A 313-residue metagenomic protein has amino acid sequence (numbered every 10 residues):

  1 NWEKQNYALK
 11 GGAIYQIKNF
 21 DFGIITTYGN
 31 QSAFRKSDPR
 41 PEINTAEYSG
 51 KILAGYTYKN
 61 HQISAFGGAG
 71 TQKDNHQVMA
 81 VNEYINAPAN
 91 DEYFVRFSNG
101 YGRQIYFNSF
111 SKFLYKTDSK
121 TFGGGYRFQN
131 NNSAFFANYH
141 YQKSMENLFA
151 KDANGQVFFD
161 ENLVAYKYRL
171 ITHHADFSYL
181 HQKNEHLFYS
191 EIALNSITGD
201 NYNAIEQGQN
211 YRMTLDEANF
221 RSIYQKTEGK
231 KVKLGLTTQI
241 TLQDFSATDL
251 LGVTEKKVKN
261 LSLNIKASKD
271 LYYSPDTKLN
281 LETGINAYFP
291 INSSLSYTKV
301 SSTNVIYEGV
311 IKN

Functional and structural regions predicted by a protein language model:
N1, A69-K116, S144-K167: Short, flexible helix-coil linker/hinge segments at the edges of structured domains or between repeats
N1-G23, N44-D74, I85, N130-N132: Membrane-proximal, glycine/serine-rich, low-complexity loop/turn segments characteristic of large bacterial
E3-Y7, I105-R127, N131: Alpha-helix-centered segments that form part of catalytic cores
I24-T27, N44, Y48-G50, T57 (+1 more regions): N-terminal "mature head" segments of proteins
T26-Q31, E42-A46, G67-K73, E83-A87 (+2 more regions): Amphipathic alpha-helical scaffolding segments
Q31-T45, F110-Y115: Outer-membrane beta-barrel proteins
T117-F149, A165-N313: Exposed, low-structure sequence patches enriched in small/polar residues
